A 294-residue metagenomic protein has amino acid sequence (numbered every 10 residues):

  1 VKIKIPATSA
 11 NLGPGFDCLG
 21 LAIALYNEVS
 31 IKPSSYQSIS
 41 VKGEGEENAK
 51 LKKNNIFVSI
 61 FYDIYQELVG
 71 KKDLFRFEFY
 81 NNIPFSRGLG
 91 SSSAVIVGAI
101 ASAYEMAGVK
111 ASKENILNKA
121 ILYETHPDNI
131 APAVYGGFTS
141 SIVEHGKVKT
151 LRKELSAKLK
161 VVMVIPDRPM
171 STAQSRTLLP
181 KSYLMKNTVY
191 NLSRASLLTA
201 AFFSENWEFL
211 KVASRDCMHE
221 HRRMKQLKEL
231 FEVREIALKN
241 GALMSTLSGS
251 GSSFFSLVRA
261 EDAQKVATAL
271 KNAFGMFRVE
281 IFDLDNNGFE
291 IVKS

Functional and structural regions predicted by a protein language model:
V1-R87, E105, V109-A111, L284-N287 (+1 more regions): ATP-binding N-lobe of GHMP and related small-molecule kinases
L12, F202-S294: Glycine-rich, charge-dense phosphate/pyrophosphate-binding loop(s) and the adjacent flexible "lid"/catalytic subdomain
L25, L89-K113, V134-G136: DPxDG-like acidic metal-binding loop motif
L25, S35, G137, I165-M170 (+3 more regions): Glycine-rich beta-alpha junction loops
P33, V143, P166, S256-A260: Short beta-strand-to-loop capping motifs
S112-E124, E208-S214, A267: Short, well-structured alpha-helical segments that form the helix of a local strand-helix-strand
K113-K158, S245: Alpha/beta catalytic cores of group-transfer enzymes, especially the acyltransferase/condensing modules of polyketide
L159-E235, K239: Acyltransferase
